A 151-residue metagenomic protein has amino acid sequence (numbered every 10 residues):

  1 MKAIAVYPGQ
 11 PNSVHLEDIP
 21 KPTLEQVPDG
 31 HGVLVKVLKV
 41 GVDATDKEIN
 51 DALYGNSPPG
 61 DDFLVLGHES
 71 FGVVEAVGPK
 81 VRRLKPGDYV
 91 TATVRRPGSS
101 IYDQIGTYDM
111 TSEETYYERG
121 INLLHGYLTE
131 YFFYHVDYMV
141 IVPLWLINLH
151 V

Functional and structural regions predicted by a protein language model:
M1-I4, V33: Short structural boundary motif marking the start of a folded domain
G9-P11: Proline/serine/threonine-rich low-complexity linkers at boundaries of modular beta-sandwich domains
S13-D18: A local structural motif
L24-V40, L53-I101, W145: Glycine-rich beta-strand-centered segment in the early N-terminal region that forms part of a ligand/cofactor-binding
T45-D51: Cytochrome P450 core scaffold surrounding the K-helix E-X-X-R motif and the conserved "meander" helix-loop region
P97-V151: NAD(P)H dinucleotide-binding glycine-rich loop of Rossmann-like/cofactor-binding domains, especially the beta1-alpha1
